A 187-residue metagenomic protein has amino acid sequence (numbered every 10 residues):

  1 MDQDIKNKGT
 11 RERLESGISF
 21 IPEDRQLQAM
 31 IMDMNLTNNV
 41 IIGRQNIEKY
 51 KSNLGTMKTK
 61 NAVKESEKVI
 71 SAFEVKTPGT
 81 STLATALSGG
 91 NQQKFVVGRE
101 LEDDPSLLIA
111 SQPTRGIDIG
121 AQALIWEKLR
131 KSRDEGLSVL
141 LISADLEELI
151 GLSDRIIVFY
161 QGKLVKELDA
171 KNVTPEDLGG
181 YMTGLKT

Functional and structural regions predicted by a protein language model:
M1-T187: Glycine-rich phosphate-binding loops of nucleotide-dependent enzymes
